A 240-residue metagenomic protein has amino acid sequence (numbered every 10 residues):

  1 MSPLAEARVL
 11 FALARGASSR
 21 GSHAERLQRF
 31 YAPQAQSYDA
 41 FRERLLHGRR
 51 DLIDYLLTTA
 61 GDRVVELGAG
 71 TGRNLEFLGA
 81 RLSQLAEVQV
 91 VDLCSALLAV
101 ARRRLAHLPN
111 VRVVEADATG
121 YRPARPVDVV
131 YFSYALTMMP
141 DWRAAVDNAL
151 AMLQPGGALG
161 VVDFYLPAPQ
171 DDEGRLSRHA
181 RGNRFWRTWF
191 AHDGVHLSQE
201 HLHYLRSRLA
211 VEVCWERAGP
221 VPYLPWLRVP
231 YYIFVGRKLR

Functional and structural regions predicted by a protein language model:
S2-T58, R73-F77, V100, R175 (+1 more regions): Conserved class I S-adenosyl-L-methionine
S18-G21, V162-L227: C-terminal alpha-helical "lid/dimerization" subdomain adjacent to the S-adenosyl-L-methionine
R63, G156-A158: Short glycine-centered segments of the SAM/dcSAM-binding site in methyltransferase folds
V65-G120: Class I SAM-dependent methyltransferase SAM/SAH-binding core
T119-V130: A short acidic, Gly/Pro-enriched loop at the edge of an enzyme's catalytic core that lines a small-molecule cofactor
D128-D141: A short SAM/SAH-binding and catalytic strip from SAM-dependent methyltransferases
R143-P155: A short glycine-rich, Lys/Arg-flanked "PGG" loop and its adjoining helix->strand segment in the class I
I233-R240: C-terminal lobe and adjacent flexible extensions of AdoMet/dcAdoMet transferase-like proteins
